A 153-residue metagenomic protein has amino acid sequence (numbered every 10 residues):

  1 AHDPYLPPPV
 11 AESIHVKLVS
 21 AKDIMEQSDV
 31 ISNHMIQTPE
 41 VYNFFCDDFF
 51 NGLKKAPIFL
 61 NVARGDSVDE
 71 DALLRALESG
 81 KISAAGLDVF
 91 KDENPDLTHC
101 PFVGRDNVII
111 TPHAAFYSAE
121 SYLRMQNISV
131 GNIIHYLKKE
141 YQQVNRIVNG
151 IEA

Functional and structural regions predicted by a protein language model:
H2: The conserved SAM/SAH-binding core of class I Rossmann-like methyltransferase domains, concentrating on the hydrophobic
Y5-C100: Rossmann-like adenosine-cofactor binding region
A56-A153: Rossmann-like dinucleotide-binding domain for NAD(H)/NADP(H)
